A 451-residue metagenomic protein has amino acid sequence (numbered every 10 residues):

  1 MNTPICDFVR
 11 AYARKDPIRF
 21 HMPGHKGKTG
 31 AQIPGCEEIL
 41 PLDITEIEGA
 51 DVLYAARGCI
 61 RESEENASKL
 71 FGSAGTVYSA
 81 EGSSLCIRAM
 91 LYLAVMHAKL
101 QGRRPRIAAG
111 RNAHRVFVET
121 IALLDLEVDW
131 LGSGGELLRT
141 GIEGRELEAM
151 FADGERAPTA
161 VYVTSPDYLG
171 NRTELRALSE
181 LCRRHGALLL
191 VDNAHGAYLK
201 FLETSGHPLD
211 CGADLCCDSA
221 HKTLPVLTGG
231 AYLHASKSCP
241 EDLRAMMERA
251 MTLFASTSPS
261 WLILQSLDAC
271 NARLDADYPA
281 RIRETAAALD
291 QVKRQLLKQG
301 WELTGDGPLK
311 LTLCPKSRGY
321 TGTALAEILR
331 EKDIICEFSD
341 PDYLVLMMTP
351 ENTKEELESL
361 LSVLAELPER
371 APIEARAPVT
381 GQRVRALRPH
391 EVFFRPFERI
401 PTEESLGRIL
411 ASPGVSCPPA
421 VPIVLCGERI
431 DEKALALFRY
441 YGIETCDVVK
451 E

Functional and structural regions predicted by a protein language model:
M1-G58, A187: N-terminal "arm"/small-domain region of PLP-dependent enzymes with the aminotransferase-like
I5-R14, P34, G82-E302: Conserved PLP-enzyme active-site core in the AAT-like
L40-L85: Conserved N-terminal alpha-helix of the aminotransferase class I/II PLP-enzyme fold
A74-T76, R103-I107, I423: Short active-site oxyanion
V77-S79, V161-T164, T312, V345-T349: Short glycine-rich or small-residue beta-strand-to-loop segments that form or flank ligand, phosphate, metal/Fe-S
Y78, W130-G132, D218, F338 (+1 more regions): Structural signal for conserved beta-strand scaffold positions within catalytic alpha/beta enzyme cores
R103, R294-C426, E432-I443: Conserved C-terminal alpha-helix-loop-beta "cap" of PLP-dependent enzymes that closes/shapes the active-site mouth
R408, D447-K450: Flexible, glycine-rich loop/tail regions that form catalytic "lids" or insertion modules at the edges of active sites
